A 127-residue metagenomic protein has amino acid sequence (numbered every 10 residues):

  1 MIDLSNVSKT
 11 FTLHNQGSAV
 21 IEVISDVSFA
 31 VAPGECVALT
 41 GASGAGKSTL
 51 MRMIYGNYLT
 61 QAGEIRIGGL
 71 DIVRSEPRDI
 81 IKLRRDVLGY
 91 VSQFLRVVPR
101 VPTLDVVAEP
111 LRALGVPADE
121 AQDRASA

Functional and structural regions predicted by a protein language model:
T12-Q16, A108-E120: ABC-type ATPase nucleotide-binding domains, specifically the catalytic core motifs of the NBD
S18-I21, I72-L88, A118: ABC ATPase NBD coupling module
T40-A42: The feature captures the beta-strand-to-loop junction immediately N-terminal to the Walker
Y55: Helix-to-loop junction immediately C-terminal to a conserved catalytic motif
G63-D71, R124: Conserved ABC transporter NBD signature motif
V101-E109: Short coil-to-helix segment of the ABC ATPase nucleotide-binding domain corresponding to the Q-loop/switch region
